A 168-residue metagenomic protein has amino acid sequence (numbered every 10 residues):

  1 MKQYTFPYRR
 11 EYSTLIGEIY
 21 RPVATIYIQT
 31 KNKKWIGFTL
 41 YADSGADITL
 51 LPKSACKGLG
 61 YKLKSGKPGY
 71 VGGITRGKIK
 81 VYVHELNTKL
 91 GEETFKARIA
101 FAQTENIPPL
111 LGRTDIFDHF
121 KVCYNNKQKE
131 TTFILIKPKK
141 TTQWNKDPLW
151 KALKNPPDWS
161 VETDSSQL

Functional and structural regions predicted by a protein language model:
M1-L168: Pepsin/retropepsin-fold aspartyl endopeptidases
